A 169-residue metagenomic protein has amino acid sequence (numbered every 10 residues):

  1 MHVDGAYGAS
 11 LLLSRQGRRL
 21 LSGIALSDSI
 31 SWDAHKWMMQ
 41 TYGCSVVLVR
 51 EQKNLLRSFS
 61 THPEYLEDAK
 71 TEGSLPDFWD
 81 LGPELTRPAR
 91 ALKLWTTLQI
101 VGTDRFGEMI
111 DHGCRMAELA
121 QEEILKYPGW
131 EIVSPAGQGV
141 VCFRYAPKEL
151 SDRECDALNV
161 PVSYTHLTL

Functional and structural regions predicted by a protein language model:
M1-L56: Conserved PLP-enzyme active-site core in the AAT-like
V3-Y7, L125, W130-E131, D152: Non-catalytic, mobile gating and regulatory segments of ester bond hydrolases
A6-S10, H62-Y65, S134-C142: A glycine-rich phosphate-binding loop feature that marks nucleotide/adenosyl-phosphate handling sites
W37, G43-R50, G73-I132, G137-V141: Structural motif of enzymes handling amino- and sulfur-group chemistry
V47-P76: Conserved core segment of the aminotransferase class I/II
E131-V162: Conserved PLP-binding catalytic core of the aspartate aminotransferase-like
T165-L169: Conserved small/polar residues in nucleotide/adenosyl-binding loops
